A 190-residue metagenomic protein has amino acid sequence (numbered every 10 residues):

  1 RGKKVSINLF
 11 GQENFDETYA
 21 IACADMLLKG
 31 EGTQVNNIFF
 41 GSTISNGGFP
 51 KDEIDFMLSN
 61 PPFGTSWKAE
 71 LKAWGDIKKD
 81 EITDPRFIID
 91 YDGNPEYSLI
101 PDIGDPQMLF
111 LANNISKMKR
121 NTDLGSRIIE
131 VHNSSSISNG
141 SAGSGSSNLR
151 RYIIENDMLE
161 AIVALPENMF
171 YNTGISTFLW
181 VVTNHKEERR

Functional and structural regions predicted by a protein language model:
R1-S59, G64-D76, N133-S135, G145 (+4 more regions): Conserved S-adenosyl-L-methionine
N14, C23, N94-V182: Conserved Class I SAM-dependent methyltransferase catalytic core
I21, D25, K78-I100: Surface-exposed acidic, glycine/proline-enriched linker/cap segments that occur as 15-30-residue helix-coil
L28, S45, G64, I88 (+3 more regions): Generic, ordered loop/turn and secondary-structure boundary motif
P50, T173-S176, R190: A short, structural micro-pattern
L58-S59, I82, S98, V163: Compositionally biased, intrinsically disordered/low-complexity regions enriched for serine, proline and threonine
D123, E187-R189: A cross-taxa feature marking solvent-exposed loop/turn segments within ectodomains of secreted and single-pass membrane
E167, R189-R190: A structural motif corresponding to the C-terminal lobe/cap of the Radical SAM core domain
